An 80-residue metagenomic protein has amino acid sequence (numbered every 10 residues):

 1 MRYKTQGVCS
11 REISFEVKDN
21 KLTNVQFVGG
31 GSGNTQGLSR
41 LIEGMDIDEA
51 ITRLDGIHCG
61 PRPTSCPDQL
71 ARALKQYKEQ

Functional and structural regions predicted by a protein language model:
K4-E12, V17, K21-Q80: Active-site- and interface-proximal helix/loop "cap" or "latch" segments in soluble metabolic and energy-transducing
